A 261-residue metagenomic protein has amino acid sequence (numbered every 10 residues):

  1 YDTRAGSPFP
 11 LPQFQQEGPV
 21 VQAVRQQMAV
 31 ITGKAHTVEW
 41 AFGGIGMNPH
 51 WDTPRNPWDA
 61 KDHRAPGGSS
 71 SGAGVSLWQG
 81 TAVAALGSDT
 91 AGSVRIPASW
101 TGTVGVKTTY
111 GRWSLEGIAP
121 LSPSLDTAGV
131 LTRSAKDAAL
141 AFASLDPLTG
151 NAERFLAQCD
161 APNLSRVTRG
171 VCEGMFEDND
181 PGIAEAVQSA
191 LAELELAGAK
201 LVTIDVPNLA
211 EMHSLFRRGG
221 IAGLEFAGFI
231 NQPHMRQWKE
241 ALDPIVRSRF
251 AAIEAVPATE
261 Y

Functional and structural regions predicted by a protein language model:
Y1-S7, N163-G170, G220-Y261: Short helix-loop capping/hinge segments that flank enzyme active sites or metal/cofactor-binding pockets
Y1-T90, A192, A197: Gly/Ser-rich catalytic/binding loops embedded in alpha/beta enzyme cores
F9-Q13, D126-R133, A252-P257: Short, well-ordered beta-strand elements within core beta-sheets of diverse protein domains
G18-V21, P181-P207, A227-K239, E260-Y261: Acyltransferase
N48-D52, T101-G105, R218-A222: Short, hinge-like loop/turn segments at secondary-structure boundaries
R95-W100: Structural signature of FAD isoalloxazine-binding scaffolds in flavoprotein oxidoreductases
V104-A190: A short helix-breaking turn/cap at a secondary-structure junction
I183-A184, M212-L224: Short glycine/threonine-rich loop-to-helix capping motif typified by GTGT followed within a few residues by an Asp-Pro
